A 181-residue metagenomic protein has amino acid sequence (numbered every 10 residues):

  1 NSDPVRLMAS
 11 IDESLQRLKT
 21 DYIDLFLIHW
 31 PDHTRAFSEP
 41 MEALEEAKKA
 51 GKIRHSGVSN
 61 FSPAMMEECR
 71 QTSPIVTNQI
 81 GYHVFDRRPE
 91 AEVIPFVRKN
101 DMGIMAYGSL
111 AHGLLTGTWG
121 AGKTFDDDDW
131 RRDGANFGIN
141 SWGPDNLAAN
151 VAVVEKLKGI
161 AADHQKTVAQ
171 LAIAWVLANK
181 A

Functional and structural regions predicted by a protein language model:
N1-E92, K99-G103: Glycine/proline-rich, positively charged, aromatic-decorated active-site loop/lid region on the catalytic face
T20, T116, T167: Ser/Thr-centric signal marking residues that sit in or immediately flank functional binding/regulatory motifs
T34, M66-E67, L115-G117, K180: Short Asp/Glu-rich motifs
K48, W142-A181: Conserved short secondary-structure transition element at the edge of the structured enzyme core that lines
G57, M105-S109, Q170: A structural signal for short, well-ordered beta-strand segments and their strand-loop junctions that often border
S62, Y82-D86, G108-W119, W175: Glycine-rich beta-alpha junction loops
I75, T124, K180-A181: Residue-level marker of structural boundaries
R98-I160: Glycine-rich, positively charged active-site loop/lid region within alpha/beta enzyme cores that binds and organizes
